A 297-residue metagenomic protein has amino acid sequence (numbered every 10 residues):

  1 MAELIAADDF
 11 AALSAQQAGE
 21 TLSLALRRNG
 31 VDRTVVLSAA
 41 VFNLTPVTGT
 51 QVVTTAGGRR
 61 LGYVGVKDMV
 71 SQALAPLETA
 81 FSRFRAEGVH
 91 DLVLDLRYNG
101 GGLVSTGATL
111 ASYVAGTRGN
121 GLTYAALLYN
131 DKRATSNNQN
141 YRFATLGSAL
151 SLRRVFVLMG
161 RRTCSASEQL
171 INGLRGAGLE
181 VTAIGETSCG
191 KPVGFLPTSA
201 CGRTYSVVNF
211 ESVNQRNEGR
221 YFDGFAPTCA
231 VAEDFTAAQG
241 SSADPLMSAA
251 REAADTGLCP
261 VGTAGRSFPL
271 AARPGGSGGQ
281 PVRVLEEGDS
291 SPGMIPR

Functional and structural regions predicted by a protein language model:
A2-V89: C-terminal, low-ordered peptide segments at domain boundaries
G58-V64, S71-D91, N99-R297: C-terminal "post-core" interaction segments
L94: P-loop NTPase catalytic core of nucleic-acid-dependent motor ATPases
